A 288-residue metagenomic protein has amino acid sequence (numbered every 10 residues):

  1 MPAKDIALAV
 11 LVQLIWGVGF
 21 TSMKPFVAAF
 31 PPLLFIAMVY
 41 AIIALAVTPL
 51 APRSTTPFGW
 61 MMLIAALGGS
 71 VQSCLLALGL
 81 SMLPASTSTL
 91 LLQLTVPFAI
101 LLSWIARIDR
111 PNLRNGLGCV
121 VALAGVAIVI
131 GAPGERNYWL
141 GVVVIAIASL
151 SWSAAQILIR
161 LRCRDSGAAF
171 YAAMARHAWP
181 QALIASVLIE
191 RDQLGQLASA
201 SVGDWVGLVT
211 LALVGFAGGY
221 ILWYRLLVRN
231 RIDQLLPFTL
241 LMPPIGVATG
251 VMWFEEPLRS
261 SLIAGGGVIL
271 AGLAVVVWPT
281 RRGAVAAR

Functional and structural regions predicted by a protein language model:
M1-P2, R281-R288: Intrinsic disorder in cytosolic terminal tails and internal cytosolic loops of multi-pass membrane transporters
K4-L8, L34-V47, L63, N115-V121 (+5 more regions): Hydrophobic alpha-helical transmembrane segments of multi-pass integral membrane proteins, especially transporters
I15, G19-F20, T48-L92, I100-L102 (+2 more regions): Specific transmembrane alpha-helical segments of multi-pass solute transporters/efflux pumps, especially DMT/EamA
T21-A29, S81, A127-L140, I189-L208 (+1 more regions): Membrane-interface helix termini and inter-helical loops of multi-pass transporters
F26, F35, G79, I105-I108 (+5 more regions): Hydrophobic/aromatic residues within transmembrane alpha-helices of multi-pass small-molecule transporters
F30, L83, D109-P111, D165-A168 (+2 more regions): Membrane-helix interface residues
L34-A44, G68, S73, A77-R110 (+3 more regions): Specific alpha-helical transmembrane segments that line the substrate/conduction pathway and gating interfaces
A41-I42, V47, L101-L102, P111-G131 (+4 more regions): Hydrophobic transmembrane alpha-helices of multi-pass small-molecule transport proteins
